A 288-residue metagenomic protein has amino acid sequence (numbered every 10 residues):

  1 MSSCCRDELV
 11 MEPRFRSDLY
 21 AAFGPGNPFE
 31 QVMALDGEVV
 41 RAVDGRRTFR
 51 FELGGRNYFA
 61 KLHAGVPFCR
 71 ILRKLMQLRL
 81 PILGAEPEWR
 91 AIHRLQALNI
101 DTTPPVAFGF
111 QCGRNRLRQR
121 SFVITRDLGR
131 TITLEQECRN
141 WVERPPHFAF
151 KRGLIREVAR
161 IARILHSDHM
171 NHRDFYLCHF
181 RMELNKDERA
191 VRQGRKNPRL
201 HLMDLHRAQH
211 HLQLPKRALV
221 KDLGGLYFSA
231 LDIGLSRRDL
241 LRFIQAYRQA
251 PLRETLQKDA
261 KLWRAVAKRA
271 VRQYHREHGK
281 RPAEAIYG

Functional and structural regions predicted by a protein language model:
M1-E38: Juxta-kinase regulatory segment immediately upstream of eukaryotic protein kinase catalytic domains
P25-Q136, P145-P146, R163-D168, W263-R272 (+2 more regions): Conserved ATP-binding subdomain of kinase catalytic cores across diverse folds
L53-N57, G194-R199: Active-site beta-strand-loop-beta-strand hairpin of nuclease catalytic cores that positions key catalytic residues
W141-G153: Activation segment of protein kinase catalytic domains, centered on the conserved DFG
S167-L177: Catalytic-loop of the protein kinase fold
F175-D187: Hydrophobic residue at the +6 position relative to the catalytic HRD Asp in the kinase catalytic loop
K186-R195: Intrinsically disordered, low-complexity Ser/Thr- and acidic-rich flexible linkers and loops, especially at boundaries
N197-A270: C-lobe/activation-segment region of protein kinase-like
